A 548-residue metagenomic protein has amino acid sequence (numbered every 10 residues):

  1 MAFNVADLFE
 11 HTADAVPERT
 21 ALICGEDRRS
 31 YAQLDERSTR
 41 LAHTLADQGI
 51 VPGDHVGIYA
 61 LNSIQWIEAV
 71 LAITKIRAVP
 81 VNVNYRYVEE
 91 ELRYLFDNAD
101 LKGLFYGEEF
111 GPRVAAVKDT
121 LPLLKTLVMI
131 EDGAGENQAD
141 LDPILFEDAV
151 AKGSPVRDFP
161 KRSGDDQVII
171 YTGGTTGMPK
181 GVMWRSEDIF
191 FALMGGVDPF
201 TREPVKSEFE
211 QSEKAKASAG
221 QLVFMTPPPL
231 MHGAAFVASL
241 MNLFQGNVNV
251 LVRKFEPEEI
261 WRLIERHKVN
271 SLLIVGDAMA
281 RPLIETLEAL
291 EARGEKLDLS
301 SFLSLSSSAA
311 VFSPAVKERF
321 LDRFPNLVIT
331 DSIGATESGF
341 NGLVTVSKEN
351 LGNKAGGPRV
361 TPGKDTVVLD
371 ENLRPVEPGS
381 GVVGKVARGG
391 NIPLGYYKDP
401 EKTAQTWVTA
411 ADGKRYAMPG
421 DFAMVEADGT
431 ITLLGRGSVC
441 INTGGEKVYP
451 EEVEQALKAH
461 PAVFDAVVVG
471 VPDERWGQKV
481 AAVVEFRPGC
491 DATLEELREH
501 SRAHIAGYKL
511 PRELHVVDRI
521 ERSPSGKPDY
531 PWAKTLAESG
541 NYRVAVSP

Functional and structural regions predicted by a protein language model:
M1-F3, G135-D166: Flexible, low-complexity linker/hinge segments
P17, G153-Y171, M178, E213-V223: Conserved pre-ATP/AMP-binding loop-to-beta segment of ANL
E18-S63, I67, L71, V88-R93 (+1 more regions): Conserved AMP-binding/adenylate-forming core of the ANL superfamily
S30-A32, Q167-G195, P199-E203: Conserved AMP-binding A3 loop
L34, N247, E265, L303-S332 (+4 more regions): Conserved AMP-binding/adenylate-forming
D47-Q48, K75-V150, H515: Structural core segment of the AMP-binding/adenylate-forming
Y87, R93-F96, L104-Y106, G389 (+8 more regions): AMP-binding/adenylate-forming catalytic core of the ANL superfamily
A192-P227, M231-L273, T286, L290-R293: Conserved AMP-binding/adenylation subdomain of ANL enzymes
